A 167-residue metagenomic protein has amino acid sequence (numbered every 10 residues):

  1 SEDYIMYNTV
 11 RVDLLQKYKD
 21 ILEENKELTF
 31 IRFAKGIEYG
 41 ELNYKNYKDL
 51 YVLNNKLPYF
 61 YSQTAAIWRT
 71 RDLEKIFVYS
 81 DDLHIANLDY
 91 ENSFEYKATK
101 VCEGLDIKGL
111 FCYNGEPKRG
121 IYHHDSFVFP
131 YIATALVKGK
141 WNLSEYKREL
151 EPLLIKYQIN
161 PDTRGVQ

Functional and structural regions predicted by a protein language model:
Y4-M6: Acidic metal-phosphate-binding loop of nucleotide-sugar-dependent transferases
N8-I37: Conserved donor-nucleotide/metal-binding helix-loop-beta segment in metal-dependent transferases, i.e., the alpha-helix
T9-V12, L42-Y47, Y122-S126: Short aromatic-enriched loop/helix-cap "lid" or pocket-rim segments at secondary-structure transitions that line
D13-D20, D72, S93-K100: Alpha-helical elements of Rossmann-like donor-binding domains used by nucleotide-donor carbohydrate transfer enzymes
T29-A34, I67, G109-N114: A structural signal for short, well-ordered beta-strand segments and their strand-loop junctions that often border
N43-P58, D72: Short, flexible, basic/aromatic active-site loop/helix in glycosyltransferases
F60-V78: Conserved nucleotide-sugar donor-binding and metal-coordinating catalytic region shared by glycosyltransferases
K75-Q167: C-terminal catalytic/acceptor-binding lobe
